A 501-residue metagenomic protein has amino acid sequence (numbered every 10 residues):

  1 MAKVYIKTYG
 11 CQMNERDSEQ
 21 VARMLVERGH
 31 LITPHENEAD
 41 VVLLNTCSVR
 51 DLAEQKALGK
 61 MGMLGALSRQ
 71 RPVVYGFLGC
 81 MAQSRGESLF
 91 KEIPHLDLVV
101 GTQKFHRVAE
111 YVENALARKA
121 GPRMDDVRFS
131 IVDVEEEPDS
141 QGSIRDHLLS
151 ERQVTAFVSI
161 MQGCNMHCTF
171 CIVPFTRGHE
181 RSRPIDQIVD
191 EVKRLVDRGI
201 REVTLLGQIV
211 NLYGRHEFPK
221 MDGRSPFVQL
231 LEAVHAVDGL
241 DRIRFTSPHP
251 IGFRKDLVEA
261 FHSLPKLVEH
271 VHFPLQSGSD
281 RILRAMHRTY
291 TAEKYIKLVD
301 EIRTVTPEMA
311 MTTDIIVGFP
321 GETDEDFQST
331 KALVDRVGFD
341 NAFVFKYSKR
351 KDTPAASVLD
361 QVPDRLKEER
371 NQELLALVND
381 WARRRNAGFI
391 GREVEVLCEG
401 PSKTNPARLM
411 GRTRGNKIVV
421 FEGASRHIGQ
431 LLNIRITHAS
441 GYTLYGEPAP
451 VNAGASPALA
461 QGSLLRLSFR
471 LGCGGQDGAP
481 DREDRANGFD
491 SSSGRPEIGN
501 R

Functional and structural regions predicted by a protein language model:
M1-Y213, P226, D256, F261 (+7 more regions): Proteins enriched for Cys/Gly/acidic motifs involved in redox and nucleic-acid/cofactor modification
S150-V154, C164-M166, L267, S277 (+5 more regions): Short flexible coil/turn linkers enriched for glycine and charged/polar residues that connect secondary-structure
H167, C171-G178, R242-I251, S277-R288 (+3 more regions): Conserved strand-turn element in the central/C-terminal portion of the radical SAM core barrel that lines
C168, I188, L205, F245 (+7 more regions): Conserved, mostly hydrophobic/aromatic
E217-M221, V258, G321-S329, V358: Short glycine/threonine-rich loop-to-helix capping motif typified by GTGT followed within a few residues by an Asp-Pro
V228, A236-V237, R242, R254-T313: Radical SAM/AdoMet-radical enzyme domain recognition
E322, V337-F339: Contiguous mid-protein beta-loop-alpha structural module that forms a pocket-lining wall or clamp of enzyme active
S357-D477, E483, N487-D490, I498-R501: Terminal RNA-binding accessory module
